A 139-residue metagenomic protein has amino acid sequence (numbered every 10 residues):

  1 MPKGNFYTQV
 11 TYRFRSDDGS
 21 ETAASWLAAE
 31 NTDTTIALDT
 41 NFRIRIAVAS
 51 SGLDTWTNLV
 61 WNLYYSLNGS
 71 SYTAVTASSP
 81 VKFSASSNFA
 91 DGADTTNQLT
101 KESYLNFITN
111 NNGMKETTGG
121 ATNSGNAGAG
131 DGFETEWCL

Functional and structural regions predicted by a protein language model:
M1-L139: Polar, enzyme-active/binding microenvironments
